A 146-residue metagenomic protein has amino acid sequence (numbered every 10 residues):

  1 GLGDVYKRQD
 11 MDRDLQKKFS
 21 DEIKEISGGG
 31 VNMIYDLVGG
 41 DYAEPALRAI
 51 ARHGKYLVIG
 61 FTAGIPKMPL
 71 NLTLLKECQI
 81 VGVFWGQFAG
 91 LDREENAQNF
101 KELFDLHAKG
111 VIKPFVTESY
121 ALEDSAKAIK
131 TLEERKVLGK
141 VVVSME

Functional and structural regions predicted by a protein language model:
G1-Y6: Short, small-residue-biased leader/transition segments that mark boundaries at the very start of proteins
K7-D14, Y120-E123: Short acidic-hydrophobic, aromatic-tinged amphipathic segments that line or gate anion-handling sites
D12-G28: Short amphipathic alpha-helix with an adjacent loop that forms part of the alpha/beta core around
K18-E22, D41-P45, D124-K127: Short acidic active-site motifs
G28, A51, L75, K136-V137: Short conserved AdoMet
I34-Y35: N-terminal Rossmann-like NAD(P) cofactor-binding module of classical short-chain dehydrogenase/reductase
V38-V111, S144-E146: Glycine-rich phosphate-binding loop and adjacent beta-alpha segment of Rossmann(oid) nucleotide-cofactor-binding
F104, K109-E118, A126-E146: C-terminal capping/lid region of NAD(P)-dependent oxidoreductase domains
